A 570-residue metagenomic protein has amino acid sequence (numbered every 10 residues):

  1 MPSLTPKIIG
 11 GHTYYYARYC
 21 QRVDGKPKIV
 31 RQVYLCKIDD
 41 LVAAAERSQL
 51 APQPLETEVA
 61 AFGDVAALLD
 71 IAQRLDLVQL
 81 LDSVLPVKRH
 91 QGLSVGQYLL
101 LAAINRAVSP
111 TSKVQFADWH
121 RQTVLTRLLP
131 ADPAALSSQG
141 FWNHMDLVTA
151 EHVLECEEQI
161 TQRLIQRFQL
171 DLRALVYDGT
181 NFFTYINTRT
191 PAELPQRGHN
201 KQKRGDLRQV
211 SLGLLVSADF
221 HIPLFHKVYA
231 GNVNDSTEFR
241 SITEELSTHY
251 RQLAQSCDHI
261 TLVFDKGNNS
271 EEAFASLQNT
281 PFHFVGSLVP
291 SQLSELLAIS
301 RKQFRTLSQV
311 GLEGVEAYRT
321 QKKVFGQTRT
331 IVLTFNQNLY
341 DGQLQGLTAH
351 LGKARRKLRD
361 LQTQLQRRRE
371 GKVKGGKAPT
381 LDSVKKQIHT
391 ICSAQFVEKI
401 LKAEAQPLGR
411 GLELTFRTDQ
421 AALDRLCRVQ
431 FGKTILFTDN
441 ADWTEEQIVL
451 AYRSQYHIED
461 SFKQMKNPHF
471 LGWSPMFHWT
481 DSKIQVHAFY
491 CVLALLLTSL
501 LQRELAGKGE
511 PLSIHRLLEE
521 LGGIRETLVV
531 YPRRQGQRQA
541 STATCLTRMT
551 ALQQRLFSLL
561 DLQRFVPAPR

Functional and structural regions predicted by a protein language model:
M1-Q97: Conserved glycine(s) in the ABC-transporter nucleotide-binding domain "signature"
S3-L4, H12-Y16, D24-K28, D82-R570: Anion-binding and metal-coordination hotspots
